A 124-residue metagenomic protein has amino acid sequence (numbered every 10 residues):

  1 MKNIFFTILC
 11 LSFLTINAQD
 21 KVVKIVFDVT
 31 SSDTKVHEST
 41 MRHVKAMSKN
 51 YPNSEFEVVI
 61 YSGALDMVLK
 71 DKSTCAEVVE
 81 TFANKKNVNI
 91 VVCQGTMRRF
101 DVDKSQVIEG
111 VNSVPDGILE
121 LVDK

Functional and structural regions predicted by a protein language model:
M1-D20: Bacterial Sec-dependent N-terminal signal peptides
Q19-K124: Secreted/extracellular ectodomain signature
